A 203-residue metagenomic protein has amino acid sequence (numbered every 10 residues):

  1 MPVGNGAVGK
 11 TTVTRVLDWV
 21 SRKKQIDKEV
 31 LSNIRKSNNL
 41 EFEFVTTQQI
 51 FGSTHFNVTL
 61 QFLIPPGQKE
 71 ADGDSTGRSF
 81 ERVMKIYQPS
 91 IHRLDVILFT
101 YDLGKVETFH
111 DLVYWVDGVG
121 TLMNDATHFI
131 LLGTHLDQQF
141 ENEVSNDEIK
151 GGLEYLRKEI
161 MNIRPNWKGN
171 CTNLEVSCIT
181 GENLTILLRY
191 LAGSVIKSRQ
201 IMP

Functional and structural regions predicted by a protein language model:
M1-M202: TRAFAC-class small GTPase G-domain
